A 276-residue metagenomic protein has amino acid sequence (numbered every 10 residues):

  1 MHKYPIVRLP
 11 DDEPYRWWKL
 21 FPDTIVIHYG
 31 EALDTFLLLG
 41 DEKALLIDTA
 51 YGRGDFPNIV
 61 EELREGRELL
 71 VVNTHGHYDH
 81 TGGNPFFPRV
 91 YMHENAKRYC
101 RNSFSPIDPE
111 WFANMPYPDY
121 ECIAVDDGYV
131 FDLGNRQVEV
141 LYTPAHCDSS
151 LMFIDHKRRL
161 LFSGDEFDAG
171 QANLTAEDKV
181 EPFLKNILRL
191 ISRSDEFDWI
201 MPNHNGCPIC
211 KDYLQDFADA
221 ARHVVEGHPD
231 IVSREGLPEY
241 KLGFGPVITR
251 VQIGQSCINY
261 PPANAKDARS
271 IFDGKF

Functional and structural regions predicted by a protein language model:
M1-V7, L188-F276: Accessory terminal helices/loops
H2-Y15, K19-P22, R89-Y142, C147 (+3 more regions): Metallo-beta-lactamase
P10-E62, M152-D168: Conserved beta-strand hairpin/beta-sheet module of binuclear metal-dependent hydrolase folds, prominently
Y29, G54-D55, T81-G83, D148 (+1 more regions): Short N-terminal helix/helix-N-cap motif within the alpha/beta-hydrolase-1
L33, R98-Y99, I209: Flexible, glycine-rich phosphate/dinucleotide-binding loops and adjacent beta-alpha linkers at cofactor/substrate
D41-E42, E65-R67, N84-V90, H156-R158 (+1 more regions): Short glycine/proline-enriched coil/turn segments at helix->beta-strand junctions
A44, Y51-G52, Q137-P144, D148-E226 (+1 more regions): Metallo-beta-lactamase
G52-D132, D219-D230: Active-site HxH/HxHxD metal-binding segment of metal-dependent hydrolases
